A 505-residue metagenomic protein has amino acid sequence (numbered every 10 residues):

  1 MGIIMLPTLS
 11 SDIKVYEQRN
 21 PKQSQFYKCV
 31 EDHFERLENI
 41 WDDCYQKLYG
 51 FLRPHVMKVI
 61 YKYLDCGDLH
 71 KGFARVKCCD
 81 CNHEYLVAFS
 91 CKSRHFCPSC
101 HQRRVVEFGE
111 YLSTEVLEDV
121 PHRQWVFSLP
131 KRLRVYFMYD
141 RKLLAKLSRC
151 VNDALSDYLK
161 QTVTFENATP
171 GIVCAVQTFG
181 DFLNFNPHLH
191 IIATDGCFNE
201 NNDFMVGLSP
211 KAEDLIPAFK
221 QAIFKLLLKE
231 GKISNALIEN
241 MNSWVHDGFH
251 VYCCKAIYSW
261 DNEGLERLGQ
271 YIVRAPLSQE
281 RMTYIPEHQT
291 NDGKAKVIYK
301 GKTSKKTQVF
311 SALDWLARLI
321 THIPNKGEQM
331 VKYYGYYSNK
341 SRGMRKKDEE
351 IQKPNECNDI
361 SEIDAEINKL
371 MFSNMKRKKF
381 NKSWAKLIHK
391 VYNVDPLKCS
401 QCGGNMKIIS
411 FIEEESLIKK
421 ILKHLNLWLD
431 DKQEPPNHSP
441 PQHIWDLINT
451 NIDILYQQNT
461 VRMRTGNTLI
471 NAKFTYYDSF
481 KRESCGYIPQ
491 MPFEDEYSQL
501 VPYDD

Functional and structural regions predicted by a protein language model:
M1-D505: Beta->alpha loop/short-helix hinge microenvironment recognizer with preference for catalytic Tyr/His contexts
